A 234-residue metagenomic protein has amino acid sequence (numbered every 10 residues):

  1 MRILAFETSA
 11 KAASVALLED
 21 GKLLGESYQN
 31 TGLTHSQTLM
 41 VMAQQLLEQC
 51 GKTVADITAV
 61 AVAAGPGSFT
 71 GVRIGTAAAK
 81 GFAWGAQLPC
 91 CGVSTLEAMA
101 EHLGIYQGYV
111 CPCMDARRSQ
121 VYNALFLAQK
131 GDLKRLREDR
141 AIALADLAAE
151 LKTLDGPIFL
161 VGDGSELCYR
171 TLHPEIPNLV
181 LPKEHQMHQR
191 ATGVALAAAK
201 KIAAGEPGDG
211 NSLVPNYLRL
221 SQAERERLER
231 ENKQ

Functional and structural regions predicted by a protein language model:
M1-A64, H188: N-terminal beta-alpha supersecondary unit
K22, T34, P89-H188, Y217 (+2 more regions): Surface "functional belts" at beta-alpha junctions
N30-T38, F69, R73, A77 (+2 more regions): Residues at secondary-structure transition points
E48-D56, W84-V93: Phosphate-handling active-site elements
A61-C90: DPxDG-like acidic metal-binding loop motif
E184-N216: Glycine-rich phosphate-binding/hydrolytic loop that grips phosphoryl groups
A204-G205, E224-Q234: SAM-dependent methyltransferases
